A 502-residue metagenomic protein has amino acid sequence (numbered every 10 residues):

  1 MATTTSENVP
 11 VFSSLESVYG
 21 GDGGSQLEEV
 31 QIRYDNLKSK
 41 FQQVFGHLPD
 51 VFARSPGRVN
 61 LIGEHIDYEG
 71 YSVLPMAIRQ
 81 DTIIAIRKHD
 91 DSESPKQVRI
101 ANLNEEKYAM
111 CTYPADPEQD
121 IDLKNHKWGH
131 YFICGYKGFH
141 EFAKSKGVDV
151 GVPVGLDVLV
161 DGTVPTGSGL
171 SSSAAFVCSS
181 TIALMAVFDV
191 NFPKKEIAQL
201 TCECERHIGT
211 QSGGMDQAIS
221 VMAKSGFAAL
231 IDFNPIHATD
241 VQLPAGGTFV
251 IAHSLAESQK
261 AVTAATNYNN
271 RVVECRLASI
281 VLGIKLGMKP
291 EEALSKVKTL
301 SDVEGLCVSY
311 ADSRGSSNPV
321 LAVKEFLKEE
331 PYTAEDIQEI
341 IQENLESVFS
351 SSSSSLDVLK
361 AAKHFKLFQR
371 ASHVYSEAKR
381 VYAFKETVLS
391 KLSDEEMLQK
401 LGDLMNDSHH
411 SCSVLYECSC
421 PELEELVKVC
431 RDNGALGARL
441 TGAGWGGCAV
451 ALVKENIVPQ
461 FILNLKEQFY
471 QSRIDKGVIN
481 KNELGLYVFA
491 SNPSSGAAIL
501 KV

Functional and structural regions predicted by a protein language model:
M1-R58, I62, G70, I83 (+3 more regions): C-terminal nucleotide
R54-E69, D161-S180, C430, G434-L452: Glycine/serine-rich anion-binding loops at beta->alpha junctions that coordinate negatively charged ligand groups
A77-Q80, L170-V190, V453-K454: DPxDG-like acidic metal-binding loop motif
R99-A101, D149-D161, F192-E203, K400-L404 (+2 more regions): Beta-strand segments within the central parallel beta-sheet cores of soluble alpha/beta enzyme folds
D116, Y136-K137, E141-V164: Glycine- and acidic-rich phosphate- and metal-coordinating loops
F142-V154, L184-L200, E455-Q468, S472-G477: Phosphate-handling active-site elements
N191-A238, A438-T441, A490-S495: Alpha/beta catalytic cores of group-transfer enzymes, especially the acyltransferase/condensing modules of polyketide
